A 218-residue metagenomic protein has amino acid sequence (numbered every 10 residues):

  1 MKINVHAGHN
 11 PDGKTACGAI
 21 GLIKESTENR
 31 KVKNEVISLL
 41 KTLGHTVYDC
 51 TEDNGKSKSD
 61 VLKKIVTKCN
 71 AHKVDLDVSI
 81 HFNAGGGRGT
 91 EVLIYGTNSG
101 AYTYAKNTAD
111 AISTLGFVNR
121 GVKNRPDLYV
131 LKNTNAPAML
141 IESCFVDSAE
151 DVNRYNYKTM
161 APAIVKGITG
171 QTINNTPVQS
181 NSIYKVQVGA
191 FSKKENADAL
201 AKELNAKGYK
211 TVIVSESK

Functional and structural regions predicted by a protein language model:
M1, R88, P137, S182-Y184: Envelope-exposed proteins and targeting segments
M1-L22: Short glycine-rich His-centered loop
K2-N4, Y48, V212: A structural signal for isolated positions on well-ordered beta-strands in alpha/beta enzyme cores
V5, M139-I141, V186: Short beta-strand motif preference
G8, P177-K218: Solvent-exposed beta-strand motifs enriched in subsets of small alpha/beta binding domains, especially certain
G13-K14, I23-T176: Active-site-proximal helix/loop segments of hydrolytic enzymes
A19, V78, V186-Q187: Short, flexible active-site loop motifs that bind/organize anionic cofactors or intermediates
I20-T27, K194-N196: Periplasmic OmpA-like peptidoglycan-binding domain that tethers envelope proteins to the cell wall
